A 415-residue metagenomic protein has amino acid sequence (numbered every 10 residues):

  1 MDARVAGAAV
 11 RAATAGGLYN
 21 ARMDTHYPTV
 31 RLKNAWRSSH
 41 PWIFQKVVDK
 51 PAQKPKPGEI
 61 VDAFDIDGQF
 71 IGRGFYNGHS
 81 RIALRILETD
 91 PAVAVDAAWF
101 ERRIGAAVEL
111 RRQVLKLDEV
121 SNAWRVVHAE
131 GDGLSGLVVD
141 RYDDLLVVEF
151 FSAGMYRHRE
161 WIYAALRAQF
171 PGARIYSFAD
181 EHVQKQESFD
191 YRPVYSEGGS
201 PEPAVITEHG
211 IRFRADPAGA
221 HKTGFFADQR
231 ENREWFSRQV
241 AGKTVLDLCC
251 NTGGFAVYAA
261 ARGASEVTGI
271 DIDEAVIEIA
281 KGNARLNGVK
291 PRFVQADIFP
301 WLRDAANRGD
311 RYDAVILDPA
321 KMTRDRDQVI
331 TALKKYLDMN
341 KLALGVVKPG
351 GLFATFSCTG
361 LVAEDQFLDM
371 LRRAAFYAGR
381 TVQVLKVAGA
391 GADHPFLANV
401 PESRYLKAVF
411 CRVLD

Functional and structural regions predicted by a protein language model:
L18-D143: Non-catalytic accessory regions of SAM-dependent methyltransferases
V127-D140, Y156-F226, E234: Non-catalytic substrate-recognition/targeting regions of SAM-dependent transferases
G242-C249: Conserved class I S-adenosyl-L-methionine
T252-A264: Conserved SAM-binding loop of SAM-dependent methyltransferases across substrates and taxa, primarily the Class I
E266-D271: Conserved SAM-binding motif I beta-strand of class I
A275-R311: S-adenosyl-L-methionine
Y312-L342: Mobile active-site "lid"/loop adjacent to the S-adenosyl-L-methionine
D338, L352-D415: C-terminal catalytic and target-recognition region of SAM-dependent MTase-like enzymes, primarily methyltransferases
